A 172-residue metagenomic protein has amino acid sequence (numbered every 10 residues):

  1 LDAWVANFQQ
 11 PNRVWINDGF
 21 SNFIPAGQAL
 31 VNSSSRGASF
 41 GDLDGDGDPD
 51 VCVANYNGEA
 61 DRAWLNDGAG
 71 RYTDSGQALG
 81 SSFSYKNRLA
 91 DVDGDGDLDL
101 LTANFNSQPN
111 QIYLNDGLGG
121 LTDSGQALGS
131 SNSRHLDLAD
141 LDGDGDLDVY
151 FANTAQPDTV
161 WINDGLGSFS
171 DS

Functional and structural regions predicted by a protein language model:
L1-N7, R13, R62, Q111 (+1 more regions): Short intrinsically disordered, low-complexity coil segments enriched in acidic
L1-N7, V51-N55, L100-N104, V149-N153: Hydrophobic beta-strand segments that make up the repeating blades of beta-propeller and related beta-repeat
D2, D46, D50, D95 (+4 more regions): Acidic Asp/Glu-based divalent-cation binding sites
F8, L43, Y56, V92 (+3 more regions): Flexible loop residues that form catalytic and substrate-binding hotspots at small-molecule/glycan-binding clefts
Q9, S35, G58, S84 (+3 more regions): Short coil/loop residues immediately preceding or within conserved phosphate-binding loops of NTP-utilizing enzyme
P11-V14, E59-A63, Q108-I112, P157-V160: Structural signal for beta-propeller blades
W15-S33, L65-F83, L114-S131, W161-S172: Blade-edge motifs of beta-propeller repeat domains
R36-G45, Y85-G94, R134-L141: Beta-propeller blade termini
